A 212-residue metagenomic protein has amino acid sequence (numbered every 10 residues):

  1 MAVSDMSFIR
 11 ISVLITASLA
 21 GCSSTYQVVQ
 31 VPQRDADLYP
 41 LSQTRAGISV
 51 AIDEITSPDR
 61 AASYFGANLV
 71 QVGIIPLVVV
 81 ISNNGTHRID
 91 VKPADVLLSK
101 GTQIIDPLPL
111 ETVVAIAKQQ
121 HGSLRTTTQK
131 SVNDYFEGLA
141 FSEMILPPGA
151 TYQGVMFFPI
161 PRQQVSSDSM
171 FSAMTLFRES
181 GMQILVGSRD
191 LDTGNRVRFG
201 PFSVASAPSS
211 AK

Functional and structural regions predicted by a protein language model:
M1-C22: Sec-dependent bacterial lipoprotein signal peptides
A20-Y39: Bacterial Sec signal peptide processing site at the extreme N-terminus
A36-L38, R60-F65, E137-S142: Short structured motifs
S42-V70: Post-signal-peptide N-terminal segment of Sec-exported extracytoplasmic proteins
A61-P76, N84-R88, I145-P147: Short, solvent-exposed beta-strand/turn "edge" segments of beta-rich domains on protein surfaces
L77-I81, G149, M156: Buried hydrophobic-core signal for structured, non-transmembrane domains
T86-L146, Y152, V204: The feature marks short-to-medium sequence segments in extracytoplasmic or secretory-pathway proteins
V155, I160-D190: Short, surface-exposed ligand- or partner-binding patches at beta-edge/loop junctions that are enriched in aromatics
